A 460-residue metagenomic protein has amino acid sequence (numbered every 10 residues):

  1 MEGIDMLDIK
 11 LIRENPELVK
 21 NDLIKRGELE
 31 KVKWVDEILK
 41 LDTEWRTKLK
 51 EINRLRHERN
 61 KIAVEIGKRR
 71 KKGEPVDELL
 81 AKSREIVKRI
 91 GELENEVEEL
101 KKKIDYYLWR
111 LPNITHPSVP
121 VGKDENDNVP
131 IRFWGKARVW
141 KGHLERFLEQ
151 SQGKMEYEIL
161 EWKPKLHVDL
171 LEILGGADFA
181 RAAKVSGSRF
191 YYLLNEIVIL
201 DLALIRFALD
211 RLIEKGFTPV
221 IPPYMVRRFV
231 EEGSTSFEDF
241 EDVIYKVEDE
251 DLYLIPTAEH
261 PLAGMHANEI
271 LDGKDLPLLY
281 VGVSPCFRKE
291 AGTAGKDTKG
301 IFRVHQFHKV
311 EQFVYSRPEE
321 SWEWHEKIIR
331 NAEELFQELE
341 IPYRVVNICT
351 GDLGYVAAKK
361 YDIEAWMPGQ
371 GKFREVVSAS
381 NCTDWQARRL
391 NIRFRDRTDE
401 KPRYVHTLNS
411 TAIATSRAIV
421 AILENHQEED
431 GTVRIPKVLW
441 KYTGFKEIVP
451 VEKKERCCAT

Functional and structural regions predicted by a protein language model:
M1, L79, E455-A459: Low-complexity, intrinsically disordered short segments enriched for Gly/Pro and polybasic residues
E2-E145, Q150-G153: N-terminal alpha-helical targeting/anchoring segments
E17, L41, E364, A459-T460: Intrinsic disorder/low-complexity detector
V32, K136-A459: TRNA-recognition modules of translation machinery and tRNA-sensing kinases, especially anticodon-binding
